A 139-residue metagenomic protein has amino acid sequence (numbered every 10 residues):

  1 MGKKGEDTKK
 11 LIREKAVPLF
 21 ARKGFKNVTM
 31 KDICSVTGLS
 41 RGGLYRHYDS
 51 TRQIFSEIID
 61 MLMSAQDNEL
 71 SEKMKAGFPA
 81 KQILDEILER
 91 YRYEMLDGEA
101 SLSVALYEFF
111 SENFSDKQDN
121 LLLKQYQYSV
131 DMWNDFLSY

Functional and structural regions predicted by a protein language model:
M1-K23, N27-L39, Q53: Basic, helix-initiating cap at the start of DNA-binding domains
L11, K15-R22, E69, K73 (+1 more regions): Solvent-exposed, amphipathic alpha-helical segments
A21, Y45-D49, E57, M61: Base-recognition residues in the alpha-helical recognition helix of bacterial helix-turn-helix
G42: Key DNA-contact positions within bacterial/archaeal DNA-binding proteins
E57, M61, S71-A100: Hydrophobic alpha-helical connector segments
D67, E72, S115-Y139: Amphipathic alpha-helical packing segments from all-alpha helical-bundle domains
M95-N120: Amphipathic alpha-helical segments used for helix-helix packing
